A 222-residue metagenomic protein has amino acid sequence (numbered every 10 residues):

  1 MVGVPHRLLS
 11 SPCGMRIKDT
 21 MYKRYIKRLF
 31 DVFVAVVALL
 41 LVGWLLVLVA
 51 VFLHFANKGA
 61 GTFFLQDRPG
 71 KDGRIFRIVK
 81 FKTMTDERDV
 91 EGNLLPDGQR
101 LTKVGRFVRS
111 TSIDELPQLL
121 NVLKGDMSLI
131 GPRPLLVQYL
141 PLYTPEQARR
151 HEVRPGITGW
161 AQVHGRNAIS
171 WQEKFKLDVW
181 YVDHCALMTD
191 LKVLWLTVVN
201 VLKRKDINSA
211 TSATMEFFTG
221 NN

Functional and structural regions predicted by a protein language model:
V2-V4: Acidic, Ala/Val/Gly-enriched low-complexity intrinsically disordered segments
R7-V36, Q66, R166-L187, T197: Glycine-rich flexible loop motifs, especially short His-Gly-Gly/GGXG/HXGH segments used as catalytic or interaction
K18-D86, V193-N222: A hydrophobic, helix-centered structural microdomain
Y25-R28, W44, R100, S112-Q118 (+1 more regions): An acidic site on a long C-lobe helix of protein kinase domains
V49, F63-F64, N93, I130-P132 (+3 more regions): Short, hydrophobic secondary-structure boundary micro-motifs
G61-R100, T158-K176: Short, glycine-rich, amphipathic interfacial segments at transmembrane boundaries or analogous
D97-R154, L194-T197, V201: A short, structured surface patch at a secondary-structure boundary
R150, R154-P155, W160-S209: Cytosol-/stroma-facing membrane-proximal "stalk/adaptor" domains immediately downstream of transmembrane anchors
